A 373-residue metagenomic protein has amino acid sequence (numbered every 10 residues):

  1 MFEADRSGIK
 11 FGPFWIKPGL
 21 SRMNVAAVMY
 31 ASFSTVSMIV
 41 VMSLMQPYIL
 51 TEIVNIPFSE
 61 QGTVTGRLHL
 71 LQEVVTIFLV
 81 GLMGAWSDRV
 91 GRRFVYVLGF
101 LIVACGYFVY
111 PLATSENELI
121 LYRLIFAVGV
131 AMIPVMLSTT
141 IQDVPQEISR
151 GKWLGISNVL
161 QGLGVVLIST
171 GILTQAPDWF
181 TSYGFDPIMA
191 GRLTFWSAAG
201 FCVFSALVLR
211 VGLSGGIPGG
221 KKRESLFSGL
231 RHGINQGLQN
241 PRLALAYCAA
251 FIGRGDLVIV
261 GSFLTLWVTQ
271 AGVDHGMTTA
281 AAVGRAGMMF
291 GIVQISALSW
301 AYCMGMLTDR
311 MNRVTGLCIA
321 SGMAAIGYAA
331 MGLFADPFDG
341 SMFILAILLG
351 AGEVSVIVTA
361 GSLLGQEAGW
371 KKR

Functional and structural regions predicted by a protein language model:
F2-V25, G215-C248: Juxtamembrane intracellular "pre-TM" segments in multi-pass secondary transporters
W15-E52, Q239-V260, L264, I347 (+1 more regions): Pair of pore-lining "gating" transmembrane helices in MFS-fold secondary transporters
G66-G84, M288-C303: Central cavity-lining transmembrane alpha-helices of secondary-active solute carriers, predominantly the Major
F78-T114, T308-M311: Conserved MFS/SLC helix-loop-helix module at the cytosolic interface between two early adjacent transmembrane helices
L101-T114, G322-D336: C-terminal ends and interior cores of transmembrane alpha-helices in multi-pass membrane transporters/permeases
Y122-L160: Cytoplasmic helix-loop-helix junction between adjacent transmembrane helices in 12-TM secondary transporters
L154-P177: Glycine-rich segments within core transmembrane alpha-helices of 12-TM secondary carriers
I172-L173, P177, A199-G219: C-terminal membrane-cytosol helix-exit motif in multi-pass small-molecule transporters
